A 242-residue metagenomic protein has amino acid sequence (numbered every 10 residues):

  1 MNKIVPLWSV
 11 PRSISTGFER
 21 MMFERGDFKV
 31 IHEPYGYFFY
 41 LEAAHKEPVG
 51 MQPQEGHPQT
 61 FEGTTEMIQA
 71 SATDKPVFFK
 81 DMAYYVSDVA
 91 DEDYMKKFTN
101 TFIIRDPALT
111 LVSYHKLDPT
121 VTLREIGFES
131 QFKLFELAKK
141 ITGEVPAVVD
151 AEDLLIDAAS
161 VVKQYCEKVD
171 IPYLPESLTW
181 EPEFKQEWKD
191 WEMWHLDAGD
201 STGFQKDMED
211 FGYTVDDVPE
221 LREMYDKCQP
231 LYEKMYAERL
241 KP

Functional and structural regions predicted by a protein language model:
M1-A72: PAPS-dependent sulfotransferase catalytic core
M1-V5, P172-P242: PAPS-dependent sulfotransferases, especially Golgi type II membrane carbohydrate sulfotransferases
I4-P6, K75-F78, V145: Residue-level preference for the first positions of well-ordered beta-strands
G17, M21, S130-L137, Q164 (+2 more regions): Amphipathic alpha-helical segments that form well-ordered structural scaffolds and often line/cohere around active
H45-V49, Q164, W188-H195: Short, surface-exposed amphipathic charged segments that create phosphate/polyanion-binding patches used for binding
G56-G63, M82-A83, L123-S130, D157 (+1 more regions): Soluble or luminal CAZymes and related metallo-dependent hydrolases
E66-V89: Glycine-rich phosphate-binding loop used to anchor ATP phosphates in small-molecule kinases, encompassing both
M82-E176, W194-G199: PAPS-dependent sulfotransferase catalytic domain
